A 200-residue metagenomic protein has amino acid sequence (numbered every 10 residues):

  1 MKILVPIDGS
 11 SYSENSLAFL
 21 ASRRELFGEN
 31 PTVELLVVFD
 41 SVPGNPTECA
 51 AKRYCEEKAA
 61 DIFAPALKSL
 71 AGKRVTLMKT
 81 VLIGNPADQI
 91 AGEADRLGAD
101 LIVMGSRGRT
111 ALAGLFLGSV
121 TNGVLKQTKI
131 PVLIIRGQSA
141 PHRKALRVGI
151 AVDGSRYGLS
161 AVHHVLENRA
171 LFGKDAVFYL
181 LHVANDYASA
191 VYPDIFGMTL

Functional and structural regions predicted by a protein language model:
M1-R53, L146-L200: Small/aliphatic-rich secondary-structure junction motif
K2, N15, L26, I90-P141: Gly/Ser-rich helix-loop-strand patches that form or flank binding pockets for ribonucleotide-derived cofactors
D8, L82, G108, G137 (+1 more regions): Structured loop/turn residues at secondary-structure junctions
L20, A66, I90, V124 (+1 more regions): Aromatic/hydrophobic pocket-lining residues that form π-stacking "cages" and hydrophobic walls in ligand
L35, M78-V81, I134, L180: A structural preference for short, hydrophobic beta-strand core positions in alpha/beta folds
P43, A87-Q89, A111, H142 (+1 more regions): Generic structural signal for helix capping and beta-alpha/helix-loop junctions
K52-A64: Short, surface-exposed alpha-helical segments at coil->helix boundaries
R53, K68-I102: Structural beta-alpha unit
